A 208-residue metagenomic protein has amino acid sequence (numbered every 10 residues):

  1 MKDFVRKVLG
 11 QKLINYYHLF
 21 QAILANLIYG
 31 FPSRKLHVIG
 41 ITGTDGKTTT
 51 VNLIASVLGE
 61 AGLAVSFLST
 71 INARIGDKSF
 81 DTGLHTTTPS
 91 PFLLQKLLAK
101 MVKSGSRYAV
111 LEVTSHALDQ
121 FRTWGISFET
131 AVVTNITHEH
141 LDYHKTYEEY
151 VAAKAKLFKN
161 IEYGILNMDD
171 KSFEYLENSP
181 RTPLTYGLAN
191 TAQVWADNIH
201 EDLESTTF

Functional and structural regions predicted by a protein language model:
M1-G40, T49-L63, P180, T191 (+3 more regions): Short, basic phosphate-binding NTP loop
R6-K7, I71-S79, E129-H138: Gly-rich Lys/Arg/Thr-decorated short loops/hinges at beta-loop-alpha junctions or inter-strand turns that position
F20-A25, P89-F92, L111-A117, K145-E149 (+1 more regions): Short gly/ser/thr-rich secondary-structure transition/capping motifs
K35-L36, S104, F128-F208: Acidic, Mg2+-coordinating active-site environments of NTP-dependent enzymes
G62-I75, T114: Short beta-strand-centered segment that lines the nucleotide-binding/catalytic pocket of NTP-utilizing
F80-T114: Conserved nucleotide-sensing/catalytic segment adjacent to the nucleotide-binding pocket in NTP-handling enzymes
H116-W124: Conserved helix/coil segment N-terminal to the catalytic DExD/H
